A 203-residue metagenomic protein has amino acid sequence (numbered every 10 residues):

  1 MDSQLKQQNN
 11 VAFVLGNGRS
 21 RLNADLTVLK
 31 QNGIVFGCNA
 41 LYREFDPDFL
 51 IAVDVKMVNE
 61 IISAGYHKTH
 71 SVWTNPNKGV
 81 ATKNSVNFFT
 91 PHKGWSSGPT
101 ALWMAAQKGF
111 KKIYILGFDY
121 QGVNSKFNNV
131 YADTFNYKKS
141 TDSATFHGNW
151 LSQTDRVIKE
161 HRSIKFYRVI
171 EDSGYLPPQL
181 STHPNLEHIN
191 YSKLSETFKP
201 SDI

Functional and structural regions predicted by a protein language model:
M1-I203: Metal-ion/cofactor- or nucleotide/acyl-coenzyme-handling active-site neighborhoods
